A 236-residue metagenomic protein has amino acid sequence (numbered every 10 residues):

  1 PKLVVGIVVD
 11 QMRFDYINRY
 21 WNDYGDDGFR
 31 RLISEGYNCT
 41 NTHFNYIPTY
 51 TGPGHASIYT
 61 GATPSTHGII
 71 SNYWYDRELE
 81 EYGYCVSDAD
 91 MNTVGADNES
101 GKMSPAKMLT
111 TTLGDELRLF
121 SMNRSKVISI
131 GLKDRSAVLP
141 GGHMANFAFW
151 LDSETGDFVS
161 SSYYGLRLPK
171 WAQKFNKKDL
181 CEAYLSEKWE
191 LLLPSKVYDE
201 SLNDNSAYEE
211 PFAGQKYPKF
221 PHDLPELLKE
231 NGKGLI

Functional and structural regions predicted by a protein language model:
P1-K2, R124: A structure-centric signal for secondary-structure junctions around beta-strands
K2-R13, L32, I58, L117 (+1 more regions): Beta-strand elements within well-structured catalytic alpha/beta cores of enzymes that handle phosphate/sulfate esters
V8, M12-R13, G25-F29, G54-H55 (+2 more regions): Stable alpha-helical elements in mature extracytoplasmic
Q11, D15-Y16, N38, S57 (+5 more regions): Residue-level preference for alpha-helix termini and adjacent loops
R13-Y20, T42-F44, N98-P105: Second-shell loop/turn segments in exported
F14-I17, T51, A137-G141: Extracytoplasmic/secreted cell-surface and envelope-processing proteins
I17-T66, R118, K126-I130: Short, structured active-site-proximal loop/turn typified by the sulfatase FGly-forming signature C/S-X-P-X-R
T63, S71-I236: His/Asp/Glu-rich, glycine-adjacent segments that coordinate divalent cations and/or stabilize oxyanion chemistry on
